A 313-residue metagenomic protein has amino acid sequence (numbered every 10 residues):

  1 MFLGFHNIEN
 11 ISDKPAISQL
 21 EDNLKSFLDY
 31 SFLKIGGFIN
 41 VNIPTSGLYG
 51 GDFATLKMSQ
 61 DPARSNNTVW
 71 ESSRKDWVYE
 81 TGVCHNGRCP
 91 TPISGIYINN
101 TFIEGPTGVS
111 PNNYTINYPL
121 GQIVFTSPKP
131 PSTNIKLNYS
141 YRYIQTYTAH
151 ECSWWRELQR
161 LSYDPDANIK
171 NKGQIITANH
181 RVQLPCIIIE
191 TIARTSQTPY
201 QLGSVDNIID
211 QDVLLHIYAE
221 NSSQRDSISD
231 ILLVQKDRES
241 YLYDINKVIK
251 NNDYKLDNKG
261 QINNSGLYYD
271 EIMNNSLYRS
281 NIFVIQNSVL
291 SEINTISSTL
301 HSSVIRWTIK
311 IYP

Functional and structural regions predicted by a protein language model:
F2, S162-S229, N287, E292: Short, solvent-exposed beta-alpha or beta-beta edge segments that form flexible loop/patches at the rim of ligand
F2-I116, L120, P128-N134, N138-R156: Extended beta-strand solenoid/passenger and fiber regions
F2-N42, S46, A193-I209, K259-P313: Short, charged interaction patches at domain edges and termini
G51, S132-N134, V182-L184, D206-D212 (+1 more regions): A general secondary-structure signal for short beta-strands and their flanking turns/coil in non-transmembrane regions
N138-S140, D212-Y218, V304-Y312: Residue-level recognition of well-ordered beta-strand positions that form the cores of beta-sheet-rich folds across
Y141-Q183, Y268-Y278: Intrinsically disordered, low-complexity acidic Ser/Thr-rich regulatory segments
S223-S227, E239-I282: Intrinsically disordered, low-complexity segments enriched in Gly and acidic/Ser/Thr residues that form flexible
I228-K236: Short amphipathic alpha-helices in soluble, non-transmembrane regions that often serve as interface/regulatory elements
